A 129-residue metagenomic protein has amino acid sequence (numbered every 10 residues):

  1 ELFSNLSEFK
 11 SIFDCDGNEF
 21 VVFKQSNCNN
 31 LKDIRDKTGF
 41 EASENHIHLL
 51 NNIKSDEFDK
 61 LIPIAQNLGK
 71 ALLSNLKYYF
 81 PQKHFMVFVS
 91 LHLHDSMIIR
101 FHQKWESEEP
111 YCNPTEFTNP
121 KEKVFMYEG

Functional and structural regions predicted by a protein language model:
E1-L49: N-terminal leader/targeting segments
C15, Q25, D59, Y111-N113: Generic alpha-helix signal with a bias toward terminal, lower-confidence helices and secondary-structure junctions
S26-L31, K54-D56, H92-D95: Generic structural signal for short, solvent-exposed loop/turn connectors between secondary structure elements
K37-L49, K54, H94-E109: Conserved N-terminal glycine/acidic-rich loop preference
N52-I64: Short histidine-centered catalytic/ligand-binding loop motif
P63-I64, K70-G129: Acidic, proline/glycine-rich low-complexity IDRs
